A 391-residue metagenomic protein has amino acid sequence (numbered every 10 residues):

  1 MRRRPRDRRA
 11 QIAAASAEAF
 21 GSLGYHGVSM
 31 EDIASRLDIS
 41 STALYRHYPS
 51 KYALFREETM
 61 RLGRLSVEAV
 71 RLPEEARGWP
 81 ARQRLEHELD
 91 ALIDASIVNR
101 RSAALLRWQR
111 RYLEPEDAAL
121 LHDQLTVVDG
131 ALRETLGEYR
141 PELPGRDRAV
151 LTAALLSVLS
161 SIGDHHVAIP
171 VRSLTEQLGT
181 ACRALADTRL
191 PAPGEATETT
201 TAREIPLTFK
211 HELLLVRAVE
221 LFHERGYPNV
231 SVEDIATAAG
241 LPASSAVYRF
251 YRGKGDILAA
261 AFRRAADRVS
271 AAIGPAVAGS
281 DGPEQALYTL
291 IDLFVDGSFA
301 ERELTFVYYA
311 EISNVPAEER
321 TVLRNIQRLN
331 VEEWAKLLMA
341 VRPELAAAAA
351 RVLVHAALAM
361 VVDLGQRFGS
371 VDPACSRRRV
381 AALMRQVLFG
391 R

Functional and structural regions predicted by a protein language model:
R6-A14, H26-G27, H47-R71, E75 (+5 more regions): An amphipathic alpha-helix adjacent to DNA-recognition modules
Q11, A15, A19-E57, R225-D256 (+1 more regions): Helix-turn-helix
Y48, T59-G63, L85, L89-P115 (+4 more regions): Hydrophobic, ordered structural segments
R71-R100, P275-R302: Hydrophobic alpha-helical connector segments
I93-A118, H122, S298-E318, H355-A359 (+1 more regions): Amphipathic alpha-helical segments used for helix-helix packing
P115-R140, E318-R342, R351-V352: Amphipathic alpha-helical packing segments from all-alpha helical-bundle domains
Y139-L185, R189-A202, R324, V341-R385: Hydrophobic/aromatic-rich alpha-helical bundle segments in the mid-to-C-terminal region
T201-S270, L358, V362-G365: Conserved small-residue-rich
